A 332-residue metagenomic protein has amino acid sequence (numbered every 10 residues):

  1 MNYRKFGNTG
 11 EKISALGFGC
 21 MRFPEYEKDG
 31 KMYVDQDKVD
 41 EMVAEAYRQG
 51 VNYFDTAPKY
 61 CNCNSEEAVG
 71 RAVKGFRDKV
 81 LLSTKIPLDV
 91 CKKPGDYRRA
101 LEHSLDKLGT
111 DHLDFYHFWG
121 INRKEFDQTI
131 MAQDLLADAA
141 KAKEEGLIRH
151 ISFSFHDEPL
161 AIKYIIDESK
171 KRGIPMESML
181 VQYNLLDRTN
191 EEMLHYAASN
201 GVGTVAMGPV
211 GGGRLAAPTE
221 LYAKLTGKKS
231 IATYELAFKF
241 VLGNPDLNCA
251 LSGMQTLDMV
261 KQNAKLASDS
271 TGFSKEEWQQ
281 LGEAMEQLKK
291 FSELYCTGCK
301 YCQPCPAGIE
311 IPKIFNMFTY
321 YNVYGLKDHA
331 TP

Functional and structural regions predicted by a protein language model:
M1-V80, D138, E144: N-terminal binding-site loop/beta-alpha segment at the start of enzyme catalytic domains that lines or forms
N2, K38, M42, S65-A72 (+7 more regions): A general structural detector for well-ordered alpha-helical segments in enzyme core domains, enriched
F6, F18, A46, F54 (+12 more regions): Conserved, mostly hydrophobic/aromatic
I13, F54, K79-V80, T110-L113 (+3 more regions): Local beta-strand N-terminus motif with an aromatic residue
L16-M21, A57, S83-K85, Y116-W119 (+4 more regions): A cross-family glycoside hydrolase active-site/sugar-binding cleft signature
Y26-E27, V34, C91-A206, Y222-A223 (+2 more regions): Glycine/proline-rich, positively charged, aromatic-decorated active-site loop/lid region on the catalytic face
Y47, N52, R71, K170-R172 (+1 more regions): Structured C-terminal cap/extension of enzyme domains
E67-L81, L136, I166-M179, A264-S270: Short, electropositive alpha-helical surface patch
